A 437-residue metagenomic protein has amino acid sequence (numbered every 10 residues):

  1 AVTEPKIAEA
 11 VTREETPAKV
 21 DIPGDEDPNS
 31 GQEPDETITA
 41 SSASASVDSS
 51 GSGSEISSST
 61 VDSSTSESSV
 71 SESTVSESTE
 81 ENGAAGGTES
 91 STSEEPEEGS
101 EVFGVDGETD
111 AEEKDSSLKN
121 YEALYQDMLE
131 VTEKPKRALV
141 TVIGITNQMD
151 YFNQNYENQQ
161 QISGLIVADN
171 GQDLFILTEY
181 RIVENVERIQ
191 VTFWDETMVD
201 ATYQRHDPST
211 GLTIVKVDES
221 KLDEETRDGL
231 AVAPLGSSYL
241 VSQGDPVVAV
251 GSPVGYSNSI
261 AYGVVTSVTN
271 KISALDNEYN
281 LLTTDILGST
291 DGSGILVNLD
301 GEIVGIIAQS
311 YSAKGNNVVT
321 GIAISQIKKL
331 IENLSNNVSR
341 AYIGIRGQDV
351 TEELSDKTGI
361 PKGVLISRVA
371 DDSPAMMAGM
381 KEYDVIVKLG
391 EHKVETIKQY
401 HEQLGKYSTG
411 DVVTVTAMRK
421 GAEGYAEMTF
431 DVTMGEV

Functional and structural regions predicted by a protein language model:
A1-Y151, N158, F175, D223 (+2 more regions): N-terminal targeting leaders that route proteins to membranes or the secretory/organellar pathways
P5, D169-T213, V217-S220, G229: Catalytic-histidine neighborhood of serine endopeptidases, predominantly the chymotrypsin-like S1/PA family
E97, D115-S116, D127, L299 (+3 more regions): C-terminal cap/linker of serine protease catalytic domains
S117, K216-S237, Q243, G424-V437: C-terminal, low-ordered peptide segments at domain boundaries
N120-E130, T146-F175, M198-D200, V232-P234 (+3 more regions): A conserved glycine-rich beta-strand in the N-terminal activation segment of trypsin-fold
M149, E157-N158, V186-R188, L222-L230 (+2 more regions): Active-site loop architecture of trypsin-fold serine endopeptidases
Y156, Q161, N333-Q403, D411-V437: PDZ/PDZ-like groove recognition
P234-S257: Short glycine/Trp-rich loop-beta-loop segment that forms part of the substrate-binding cleft
